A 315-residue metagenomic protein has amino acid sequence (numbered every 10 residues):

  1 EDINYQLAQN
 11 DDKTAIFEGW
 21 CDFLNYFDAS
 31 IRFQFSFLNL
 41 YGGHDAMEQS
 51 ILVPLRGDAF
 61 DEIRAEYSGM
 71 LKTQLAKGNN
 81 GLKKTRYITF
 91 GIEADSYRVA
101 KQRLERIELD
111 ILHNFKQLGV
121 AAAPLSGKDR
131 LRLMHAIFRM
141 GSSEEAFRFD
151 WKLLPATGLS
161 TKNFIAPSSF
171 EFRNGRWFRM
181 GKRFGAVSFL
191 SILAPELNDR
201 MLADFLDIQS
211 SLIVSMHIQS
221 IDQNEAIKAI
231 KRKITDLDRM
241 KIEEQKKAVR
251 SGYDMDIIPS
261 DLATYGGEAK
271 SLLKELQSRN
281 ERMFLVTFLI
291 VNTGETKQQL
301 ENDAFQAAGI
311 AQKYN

Functional and structural regions predicted by a protein language model:
E1-N315: Extended, folded cores of ATP/NTP-driven motor/assembly subunits in large transport and secretion machines
